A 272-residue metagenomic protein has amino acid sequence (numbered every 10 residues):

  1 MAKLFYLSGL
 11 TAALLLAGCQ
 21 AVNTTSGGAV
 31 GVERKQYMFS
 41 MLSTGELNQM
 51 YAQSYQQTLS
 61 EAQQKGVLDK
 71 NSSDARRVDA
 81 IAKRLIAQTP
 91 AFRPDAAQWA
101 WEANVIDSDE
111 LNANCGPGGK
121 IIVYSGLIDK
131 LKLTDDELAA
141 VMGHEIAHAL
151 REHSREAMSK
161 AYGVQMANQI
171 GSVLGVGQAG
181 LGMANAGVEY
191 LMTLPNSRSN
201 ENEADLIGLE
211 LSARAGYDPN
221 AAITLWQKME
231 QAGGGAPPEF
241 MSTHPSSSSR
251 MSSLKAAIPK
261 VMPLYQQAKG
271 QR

Functional and structural regions predicted by a protein language model:
A2-L7, C19-R272: A Zn2+-metalloprotease active-site environment signal
L7-A13: Sec-dependent N-terminal signal peptides
